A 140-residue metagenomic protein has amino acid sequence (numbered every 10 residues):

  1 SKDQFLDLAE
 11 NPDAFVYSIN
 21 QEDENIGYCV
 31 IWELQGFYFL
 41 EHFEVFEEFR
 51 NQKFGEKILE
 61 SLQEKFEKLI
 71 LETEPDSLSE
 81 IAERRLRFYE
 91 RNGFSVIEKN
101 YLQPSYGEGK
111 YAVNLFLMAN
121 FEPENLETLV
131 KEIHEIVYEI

Functional and structural regions predicted by a protein language model:
S1-E22: Active-site rim helix/loop that mediates acceptor-substrate recognition in acyltransferases
F15-Y17, Y38, A112-M118: Short beta-strand micro-motifs in enzyme catalytic cores
S18, D23-W32, Y38-E44: Conserved beta-strand in the GNAT
F43, E48, E72-D76: Short strand-loop junctions, especially beta-strand C-caps/beta-turns that link beta-sheets to coils or alpha-helices
V45, N51-E64: Conserved acetyl-CoA-binding loop-helix of GNAT-fold acetyltransferases
L59, K65-I81, L86: Conserved GNAT acetyl-CoA-binding A-motif
E72, L86, E90-K110: Conserved catalytic-core motifs of GNAT/GCN5-like acyltransferases
I81-E83, L102-I140: C-terminal "cap" of GNAT-fold acetyltransferases
